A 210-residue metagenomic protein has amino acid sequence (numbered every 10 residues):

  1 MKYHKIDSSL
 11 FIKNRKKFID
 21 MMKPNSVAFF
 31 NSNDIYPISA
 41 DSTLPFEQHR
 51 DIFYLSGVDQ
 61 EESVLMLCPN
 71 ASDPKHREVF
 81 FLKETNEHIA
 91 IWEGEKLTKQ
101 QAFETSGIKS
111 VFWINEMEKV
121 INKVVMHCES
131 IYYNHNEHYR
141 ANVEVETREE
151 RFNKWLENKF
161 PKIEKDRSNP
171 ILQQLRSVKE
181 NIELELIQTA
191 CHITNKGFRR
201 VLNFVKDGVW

Functional and structural regions predicted by a protein language model:
M1-K196: A composition/biophysics-driven feature that prefers long, compositionally simple stretches
K206-W210: Signal-transducing coiled-coil linker helices
